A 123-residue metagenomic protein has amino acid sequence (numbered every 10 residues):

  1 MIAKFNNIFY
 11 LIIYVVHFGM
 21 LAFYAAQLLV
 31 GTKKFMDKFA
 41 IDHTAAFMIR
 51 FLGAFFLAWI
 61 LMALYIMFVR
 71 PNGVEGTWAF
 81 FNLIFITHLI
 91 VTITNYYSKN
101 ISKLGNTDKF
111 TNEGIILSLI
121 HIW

Functional and structural regions predicted by a protein language model:
M1-I8, D37-F47, P71-A79: Juxtamembrane loop-transmembrane helix junctions in multi-pass integral membrane proteins, especially the extracellular
I2-M20: Hydrophobic transmembrane alpha-helical segments in integral membrane proteins
V16-M48: Hydrophobic transmembrane helix segments
G19, F23-A25, A46-F68, I86-L89: Core segments of alpha-helical transmembrane spans in multipass integral membrane proteins
L29-D37, F68-E75, K99-L104: Transmembrane helix-loop junctions in multipass membrane proteins, especially transporters and channels
I66-T92: Short alpha-helical packing/oligomerization segments
P71, I93-G114: Membrane-helix boundary connector in multi-pass membrane proteins
I120-W123: Conserved small/polar residues in nucleotide/adenosyl-binding loops
